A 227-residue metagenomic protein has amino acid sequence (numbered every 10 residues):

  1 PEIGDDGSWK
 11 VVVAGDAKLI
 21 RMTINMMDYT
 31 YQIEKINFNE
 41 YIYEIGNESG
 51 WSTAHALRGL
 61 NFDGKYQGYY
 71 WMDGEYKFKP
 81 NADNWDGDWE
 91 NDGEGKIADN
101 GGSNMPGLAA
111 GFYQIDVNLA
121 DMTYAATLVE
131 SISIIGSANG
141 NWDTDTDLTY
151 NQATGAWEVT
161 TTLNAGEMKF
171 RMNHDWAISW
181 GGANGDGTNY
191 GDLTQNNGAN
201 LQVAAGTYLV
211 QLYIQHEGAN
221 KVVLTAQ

Functional and structural regions predicted by a protein language model:
P1-Q227: Insoluble glucan recognition modules
